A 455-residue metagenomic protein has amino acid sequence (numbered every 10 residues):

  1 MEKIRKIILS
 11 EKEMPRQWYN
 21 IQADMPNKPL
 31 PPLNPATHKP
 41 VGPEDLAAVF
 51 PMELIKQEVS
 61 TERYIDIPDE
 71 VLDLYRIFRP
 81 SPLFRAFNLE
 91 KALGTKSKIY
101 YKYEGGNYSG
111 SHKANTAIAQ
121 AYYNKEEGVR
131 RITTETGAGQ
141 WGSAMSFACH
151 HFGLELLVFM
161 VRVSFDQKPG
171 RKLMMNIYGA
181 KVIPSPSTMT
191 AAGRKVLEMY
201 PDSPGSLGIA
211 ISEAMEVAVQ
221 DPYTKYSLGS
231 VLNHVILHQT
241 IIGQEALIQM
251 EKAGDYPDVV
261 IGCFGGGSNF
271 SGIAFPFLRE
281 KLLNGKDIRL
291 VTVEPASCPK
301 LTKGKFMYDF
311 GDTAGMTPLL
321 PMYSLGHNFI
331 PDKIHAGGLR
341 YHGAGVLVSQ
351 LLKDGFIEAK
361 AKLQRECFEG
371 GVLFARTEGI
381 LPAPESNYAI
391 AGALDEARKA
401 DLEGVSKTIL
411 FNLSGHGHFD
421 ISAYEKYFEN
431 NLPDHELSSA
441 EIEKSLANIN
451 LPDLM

Functional and structural regions predicted by a protein language model:
E2-V129: Positively charged, low-complexity intrinsically disordered leader regions
Y64-D66, T190, V196-H234, G254 (+3 more regions): Active-site/ligand-binding loops adjacent to catalytic centers
P82, Y101, K113, Q120 (+11 more regions): Buried hydrophobic positions in well-ordered alpha/beta secondary-structure cores of metabolic enzymes
Y103-A114, I132-W141, L232, I261-G266 (+4 more regions): Active-site nucleophile and cofactor-binding loops and adjacent substrate-binding regions of central metabolic enzymes
T116, E127-V163, Y256-F270, L290-V291 (+1 more regions): A short, small-residue-rich loop immediately preceding and capping a beta-strand
A119-V129, S143-E155, N176-I177, A274-N284 (+1 more regions): Alpha-helix C-terminal capping segments
W141-P204, K300-T313, I421-E429: Active-site-proximal loop->helix
F264-S268, G272, Q364-N430: Claisen-condensing/thiolase-fold acyl-transfer catalytic domains that form or cleave C-C bonds in fatty acid
